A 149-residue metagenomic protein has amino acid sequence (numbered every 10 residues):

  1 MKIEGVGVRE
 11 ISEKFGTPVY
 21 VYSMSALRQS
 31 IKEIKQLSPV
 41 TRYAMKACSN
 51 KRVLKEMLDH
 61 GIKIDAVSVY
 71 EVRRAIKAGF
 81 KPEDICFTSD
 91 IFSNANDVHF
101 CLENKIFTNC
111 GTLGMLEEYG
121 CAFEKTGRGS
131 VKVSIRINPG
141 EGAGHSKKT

Functional and structural regions predicted by a protein language model:
M1-K132, H145-K147: A charged N-terminal "starter" segment
I137-P139, A143-T149: Active-site/ligand-binding-proximal alpha/beta "capping" segment
